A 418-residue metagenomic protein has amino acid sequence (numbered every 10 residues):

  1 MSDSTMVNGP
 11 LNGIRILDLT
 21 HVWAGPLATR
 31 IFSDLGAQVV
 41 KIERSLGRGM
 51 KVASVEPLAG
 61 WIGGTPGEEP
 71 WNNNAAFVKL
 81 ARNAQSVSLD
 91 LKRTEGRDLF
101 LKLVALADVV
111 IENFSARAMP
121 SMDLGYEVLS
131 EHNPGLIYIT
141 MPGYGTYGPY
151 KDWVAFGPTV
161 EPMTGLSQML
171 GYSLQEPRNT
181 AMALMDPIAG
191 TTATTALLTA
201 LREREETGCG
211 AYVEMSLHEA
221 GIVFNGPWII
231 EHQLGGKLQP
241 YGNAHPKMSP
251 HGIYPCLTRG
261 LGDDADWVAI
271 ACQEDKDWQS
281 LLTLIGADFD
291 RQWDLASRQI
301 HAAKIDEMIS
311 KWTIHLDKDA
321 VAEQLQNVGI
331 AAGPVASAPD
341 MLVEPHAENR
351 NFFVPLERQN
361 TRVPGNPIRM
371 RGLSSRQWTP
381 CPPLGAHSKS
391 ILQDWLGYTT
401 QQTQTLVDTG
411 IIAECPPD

Functional and structural regions predicted by a protein language model:
M1-E206, L356, P383, K389-D418: N-terminal helix-loop segment corresponding to the beta1-alpha1 unit of nucleotide/adenylate-binding folds
L46, Y144-G145, L217-I222, T258 (+2 more regions): Glycine-rich beta-alpha junction loops
E68-E69, F77, Y241-P246, G252-I253 (+3 more regions): Short Gly/Pro-enriched turn/cap motifs at secondary-structure boundaries
T146, L174-M182, E205-G221, P240-A244 (+1 more regions): Conserved Rossmann-fold dehydrogenase catalytic segment
T180-L198, L217-N225, A244, S249 (+1 more regions): Mid-domain beta-loop-alpha active-site segment that forms a flexible, acidic cofactor/metal-binding surface
G190-G210, V223, P227-L234, L282-D288: Oxidoreductase and adenylate-handling cofactor-binding alpha/beta cores
P250-V328, A332: Aromatic-enriched alpha-helical interface/lid elements that frame and gate functional surfaces
N327-W378: A glycine-rich dinucleotide-binding beta-alpha-beta segment and adjacent secondary-structure elements that constitute
